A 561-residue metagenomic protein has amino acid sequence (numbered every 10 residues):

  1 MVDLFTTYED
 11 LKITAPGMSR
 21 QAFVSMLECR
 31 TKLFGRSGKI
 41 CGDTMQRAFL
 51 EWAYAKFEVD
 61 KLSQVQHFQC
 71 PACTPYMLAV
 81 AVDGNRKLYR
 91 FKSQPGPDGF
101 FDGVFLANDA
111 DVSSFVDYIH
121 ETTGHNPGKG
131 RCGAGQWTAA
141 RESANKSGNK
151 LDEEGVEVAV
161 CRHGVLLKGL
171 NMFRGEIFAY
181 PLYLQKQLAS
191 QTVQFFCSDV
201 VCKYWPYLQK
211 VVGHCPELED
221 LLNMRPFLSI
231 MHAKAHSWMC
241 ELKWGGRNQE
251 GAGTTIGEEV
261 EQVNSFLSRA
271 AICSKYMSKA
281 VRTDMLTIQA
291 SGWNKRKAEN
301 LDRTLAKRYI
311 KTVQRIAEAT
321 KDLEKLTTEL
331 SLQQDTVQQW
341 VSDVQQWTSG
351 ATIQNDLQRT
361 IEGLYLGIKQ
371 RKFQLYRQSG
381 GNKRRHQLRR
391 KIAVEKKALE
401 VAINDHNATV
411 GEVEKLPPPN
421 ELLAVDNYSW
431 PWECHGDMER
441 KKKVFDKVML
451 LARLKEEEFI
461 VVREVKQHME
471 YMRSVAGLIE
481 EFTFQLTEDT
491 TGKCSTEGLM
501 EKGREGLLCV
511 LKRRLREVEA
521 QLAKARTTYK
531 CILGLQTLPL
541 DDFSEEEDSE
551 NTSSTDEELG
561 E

Functional and structural regions predicted by a protein language model:
M1-E561: Catalytic-core elements of nucleic-acid end-processing and repair enzymes
